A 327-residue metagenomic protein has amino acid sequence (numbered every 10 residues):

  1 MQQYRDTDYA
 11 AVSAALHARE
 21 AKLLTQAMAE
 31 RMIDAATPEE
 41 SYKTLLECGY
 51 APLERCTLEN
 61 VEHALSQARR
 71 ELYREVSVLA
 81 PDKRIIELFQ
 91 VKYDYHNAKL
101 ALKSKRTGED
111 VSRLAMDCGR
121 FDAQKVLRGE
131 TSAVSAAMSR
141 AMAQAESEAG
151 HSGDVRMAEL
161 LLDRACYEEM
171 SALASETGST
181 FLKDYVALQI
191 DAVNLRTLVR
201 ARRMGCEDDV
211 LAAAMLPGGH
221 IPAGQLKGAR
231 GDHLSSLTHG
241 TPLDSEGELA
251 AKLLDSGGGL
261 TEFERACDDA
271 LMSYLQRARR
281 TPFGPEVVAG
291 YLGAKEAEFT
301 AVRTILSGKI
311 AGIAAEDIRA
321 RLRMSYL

Functional and structural regions predicted by a protein language model:
M1-L327: N-terminal domain-start signal
